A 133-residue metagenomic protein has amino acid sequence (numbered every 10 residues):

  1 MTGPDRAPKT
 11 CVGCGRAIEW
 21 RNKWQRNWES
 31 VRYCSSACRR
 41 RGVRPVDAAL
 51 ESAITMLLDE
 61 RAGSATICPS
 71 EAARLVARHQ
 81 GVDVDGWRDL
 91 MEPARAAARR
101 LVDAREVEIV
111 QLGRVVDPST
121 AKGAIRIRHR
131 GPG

Functional and structural regions predicted by a protein language model:
D5-A7, S30: Short metal-coordination and nucleic-acid-contact micro-motifs, chiefly zinc-binding Cys/His arrays
C11-C14, C34: Short cysteine-rich clusters marking metal-coordination/redox-active sites
E19, R39, V43: Short functional micro-motifs and their immediate structural scaffolds
R21-V31: Short linker/helix segments within small regulatory modules
P45-S70: Positively charged, polyanion-binding regions of nucleic-acid-associated proteins
V76-A94: Short, positively charged loop/turn segments that connect secondary-structure elements
R105-Q111: A short, conserved structural fragment
G113-G133: Short, cationic-aromatic polyanion-contact patches
